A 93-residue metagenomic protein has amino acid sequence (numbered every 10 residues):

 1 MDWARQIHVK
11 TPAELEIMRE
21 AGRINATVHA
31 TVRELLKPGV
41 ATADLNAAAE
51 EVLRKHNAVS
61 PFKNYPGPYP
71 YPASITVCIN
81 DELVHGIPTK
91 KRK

Functional and structural regions predicted by a protein language model:
M1-K93: Active-site neighborhoods and metal-handling regions in enzymes and metal-associated proteins
